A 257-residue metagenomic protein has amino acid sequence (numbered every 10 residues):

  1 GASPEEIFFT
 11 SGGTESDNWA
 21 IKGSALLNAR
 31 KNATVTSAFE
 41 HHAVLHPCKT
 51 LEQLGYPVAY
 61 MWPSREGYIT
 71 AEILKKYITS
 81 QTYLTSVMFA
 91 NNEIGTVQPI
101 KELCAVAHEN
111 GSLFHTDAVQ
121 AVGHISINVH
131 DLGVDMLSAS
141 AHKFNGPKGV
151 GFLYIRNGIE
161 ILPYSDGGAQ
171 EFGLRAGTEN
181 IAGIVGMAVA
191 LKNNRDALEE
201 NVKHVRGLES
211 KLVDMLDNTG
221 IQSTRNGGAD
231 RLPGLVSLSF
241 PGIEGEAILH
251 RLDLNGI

Functional and structural regions predicted by a protein language model:
G1-I257: Pyridoxal 5′-phosphate
